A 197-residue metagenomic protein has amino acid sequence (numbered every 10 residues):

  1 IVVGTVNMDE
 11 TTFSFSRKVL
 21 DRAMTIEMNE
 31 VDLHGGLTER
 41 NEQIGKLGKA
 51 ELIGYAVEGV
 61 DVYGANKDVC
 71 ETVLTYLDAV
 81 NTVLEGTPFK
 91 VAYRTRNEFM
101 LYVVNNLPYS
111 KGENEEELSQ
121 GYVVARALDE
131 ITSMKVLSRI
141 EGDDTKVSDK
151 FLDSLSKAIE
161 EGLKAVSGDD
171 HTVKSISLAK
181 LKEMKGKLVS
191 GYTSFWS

Functional and structural regions predicted by a protein language model:
I1-S197: C-terminal regulatory/interaction module of P-loop NTP-utilizing enzymes
